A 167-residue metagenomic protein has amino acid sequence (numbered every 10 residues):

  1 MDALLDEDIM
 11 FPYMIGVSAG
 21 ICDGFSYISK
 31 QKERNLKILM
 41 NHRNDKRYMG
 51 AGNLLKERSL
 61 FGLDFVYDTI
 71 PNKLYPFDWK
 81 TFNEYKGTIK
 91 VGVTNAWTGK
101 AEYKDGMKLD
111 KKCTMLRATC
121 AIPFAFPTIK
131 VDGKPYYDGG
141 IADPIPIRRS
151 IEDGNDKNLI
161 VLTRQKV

Functional and structural regions predicted by a protein language model:
M1-V17, F25-V167: Patatin-like phospholipase
